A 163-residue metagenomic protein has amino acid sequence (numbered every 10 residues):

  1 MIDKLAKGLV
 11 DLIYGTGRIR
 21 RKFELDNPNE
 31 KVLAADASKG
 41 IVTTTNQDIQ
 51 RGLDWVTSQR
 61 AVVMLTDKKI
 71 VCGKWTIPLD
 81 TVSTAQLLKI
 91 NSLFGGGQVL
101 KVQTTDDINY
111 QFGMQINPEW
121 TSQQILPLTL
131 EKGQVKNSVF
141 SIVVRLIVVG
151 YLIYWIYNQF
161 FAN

Functional and structural regions predicted by a protein language model:
M1-V62: Anionic N-terminal interaction surfaces
I2-V10, Y14-N27, D80-V148: Acidic, Ser/Thr- and proline-rich intrinsically disordered linker/docking segments of eukaryotic scaffolds
V42-N46, G73, D80, F112: Short acidic, gly/pro-rich beta-turn/loop elements at beta-sheet edges and active-site/ligand-binding grooves
Q50-G97: Phosphoinositide-binding peripheral membrane targeting modules
I153-N163: Juxtamembrane boundary at the C-terminal end of a transmembrane helix
